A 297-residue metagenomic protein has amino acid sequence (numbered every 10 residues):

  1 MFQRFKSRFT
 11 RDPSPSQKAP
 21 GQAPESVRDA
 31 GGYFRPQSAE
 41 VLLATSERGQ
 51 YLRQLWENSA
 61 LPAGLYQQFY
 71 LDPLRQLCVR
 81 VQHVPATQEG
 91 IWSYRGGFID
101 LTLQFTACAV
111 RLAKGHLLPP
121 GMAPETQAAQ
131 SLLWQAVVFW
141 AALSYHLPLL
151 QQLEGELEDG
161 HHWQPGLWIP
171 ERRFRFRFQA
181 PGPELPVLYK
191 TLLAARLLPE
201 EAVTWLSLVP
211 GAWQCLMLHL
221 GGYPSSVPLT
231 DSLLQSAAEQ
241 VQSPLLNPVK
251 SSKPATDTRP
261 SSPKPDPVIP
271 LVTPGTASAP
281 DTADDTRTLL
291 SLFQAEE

Functional and structural regions predicted by a protein language model:
M1-R48: Extreme N-terminal leader/anchor segments
F2-F5, F9, F34, F69 (+8 more regions): Phenylalanine-focused residue identity feature
F2-Q3, L157, R287: Generic detection of intrinsically disordered/low-complexity segments and helix-coil linkers/edges
K6, K18, K114, K190 (+2 more regions): Context-gated lysine
S7, Q50-N58, Q68-V79, R111 (+5 more regions): Charged/polar, solvent-exposed surface patches and flexible loops
D29-G166: Acidic/His-rich, divalent-metal-binding segments that scaffold phosphate/diphosphate chemistry
C78-H83, Q240-E297: Extended alpha-helical interface modules used as scaffolds for assembling large macromolecular complexes
A113, L118-P248: Divalent metal-dependent catalytic cores for phosphoryl transfer on phosphate-bearing substrates
